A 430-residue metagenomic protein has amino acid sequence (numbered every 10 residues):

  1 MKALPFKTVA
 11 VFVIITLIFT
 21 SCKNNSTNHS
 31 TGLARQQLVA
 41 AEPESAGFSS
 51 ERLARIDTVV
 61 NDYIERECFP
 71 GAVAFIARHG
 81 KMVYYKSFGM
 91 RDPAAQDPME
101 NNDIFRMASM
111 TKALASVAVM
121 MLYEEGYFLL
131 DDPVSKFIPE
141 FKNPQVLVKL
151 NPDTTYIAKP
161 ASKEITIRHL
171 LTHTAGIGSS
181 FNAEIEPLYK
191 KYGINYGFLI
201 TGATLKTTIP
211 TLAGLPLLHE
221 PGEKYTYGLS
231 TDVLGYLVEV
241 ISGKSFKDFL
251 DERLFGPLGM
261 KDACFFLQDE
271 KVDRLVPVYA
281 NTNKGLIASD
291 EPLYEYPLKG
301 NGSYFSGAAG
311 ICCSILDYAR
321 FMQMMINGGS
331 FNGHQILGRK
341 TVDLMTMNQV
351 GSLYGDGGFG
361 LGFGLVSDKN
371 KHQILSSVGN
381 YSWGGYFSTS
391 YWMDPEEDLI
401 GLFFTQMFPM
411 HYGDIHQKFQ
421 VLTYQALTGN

Functional and structural regions predicted by a protein language model:
K2-A10: Bacterial N-terminal signal peptides that target proteins for export
I18-S21: C-terminal motif of bacterial Sec signal peptides marking the signal peptidase cleavage site
K23-H29: Bacterial lipoprotein signal-peptidase II cleavage site
A34-Q37, A41-M107, Y127-L129, V146-L150 (+1 more regions): Short, conserved catalytic-motif segment at the N-terminal edge
V60, G80, F105-I138, K142 (+3 more regions): Active-site SXXK
G89-R91, L293, M407: A generic structural motif
Q145-V378: Short, surface-exposed loop or secondary-structure junction motifs that flank catalytic or metal-binding residues
F387-E397: Short, surface-exposed beta-strand/loop micro-motifs that present aromatic residues
